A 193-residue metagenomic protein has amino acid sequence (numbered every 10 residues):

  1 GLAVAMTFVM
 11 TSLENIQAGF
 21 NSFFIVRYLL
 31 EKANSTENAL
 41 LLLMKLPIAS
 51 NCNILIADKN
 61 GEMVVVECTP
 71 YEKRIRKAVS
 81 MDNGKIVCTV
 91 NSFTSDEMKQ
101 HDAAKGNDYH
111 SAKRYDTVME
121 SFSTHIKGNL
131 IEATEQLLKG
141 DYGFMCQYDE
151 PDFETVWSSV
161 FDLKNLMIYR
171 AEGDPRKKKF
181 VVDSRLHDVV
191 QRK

Functional and structural regions predicted by a protein language model:
L2-K193: C-terminal, well-structured catalytic/ligand-binding subdomain of enzymes
